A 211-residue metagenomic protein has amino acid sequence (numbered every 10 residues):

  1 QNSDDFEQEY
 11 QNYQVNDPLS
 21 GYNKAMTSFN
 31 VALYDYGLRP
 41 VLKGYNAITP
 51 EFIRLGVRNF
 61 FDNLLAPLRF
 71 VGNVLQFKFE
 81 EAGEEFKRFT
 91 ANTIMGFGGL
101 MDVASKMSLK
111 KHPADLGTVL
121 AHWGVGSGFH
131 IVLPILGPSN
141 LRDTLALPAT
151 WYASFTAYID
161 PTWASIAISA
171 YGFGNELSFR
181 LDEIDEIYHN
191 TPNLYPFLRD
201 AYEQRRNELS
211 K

Functional and structural regions predicted by a protein language model:
Q1-F79, I168-K211: N-terminal targeting leaders of membrane proteins
S20, R88-T90, A153-F155: Short low-complexity stretches enriched in small and charged residues
N59-L141: Mid-length scaffold segments of soluble, non-membrane domains
G99-K106, V119, G124-S210: Surface-exposed interaction patches
